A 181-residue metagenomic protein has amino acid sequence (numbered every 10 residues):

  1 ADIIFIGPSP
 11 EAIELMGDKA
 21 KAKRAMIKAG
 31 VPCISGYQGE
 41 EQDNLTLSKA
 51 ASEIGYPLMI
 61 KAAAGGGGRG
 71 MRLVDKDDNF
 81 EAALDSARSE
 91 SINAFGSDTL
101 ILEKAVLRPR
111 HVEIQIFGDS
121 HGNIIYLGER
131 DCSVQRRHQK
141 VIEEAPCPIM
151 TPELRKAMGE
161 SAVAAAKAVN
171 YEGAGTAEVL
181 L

Functional and structural regions predicted by a protein language model:
A1-A177, L181: N-terminal beta-alpha lobe that positions the nucleotide/phosphoryl donor in ATP/NTP-coupled carboxylate activation
